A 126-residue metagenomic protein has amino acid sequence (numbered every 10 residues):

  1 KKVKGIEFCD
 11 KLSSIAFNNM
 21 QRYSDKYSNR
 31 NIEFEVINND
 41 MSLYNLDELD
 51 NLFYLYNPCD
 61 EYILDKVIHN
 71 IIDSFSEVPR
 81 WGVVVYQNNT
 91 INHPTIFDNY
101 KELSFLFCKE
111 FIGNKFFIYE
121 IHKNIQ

Functional and structural regions predicted by a protein language model:
K1, N18-D25, D73-S76, Y100-E102: Short, surface-exposed basic-aromatic patches at helix termini and helix-loop junctions that form
K2-E7: Conserved SAM-binding motif I beta-strand of class I
F8-D50: S-adenosyl-L-methionine
Q21, P58, N124: Residue-level marker of positions within ordered structural domains that often coincide with functionally constrained
D25-S28, L55-C59, T90-H93: N-terminal start-of-chain detector that recognizes signal peptides and the immediate post-cleavage beginning
E33-E77: Active-site segment flanking the S-adenosylmethionine/decSAM binding pocket in AdoMet-dependent transferases
Y62-I125: C-terminal substrate-binding/active-site "lid" region of AdoMet-derived donor-dependent transferases
